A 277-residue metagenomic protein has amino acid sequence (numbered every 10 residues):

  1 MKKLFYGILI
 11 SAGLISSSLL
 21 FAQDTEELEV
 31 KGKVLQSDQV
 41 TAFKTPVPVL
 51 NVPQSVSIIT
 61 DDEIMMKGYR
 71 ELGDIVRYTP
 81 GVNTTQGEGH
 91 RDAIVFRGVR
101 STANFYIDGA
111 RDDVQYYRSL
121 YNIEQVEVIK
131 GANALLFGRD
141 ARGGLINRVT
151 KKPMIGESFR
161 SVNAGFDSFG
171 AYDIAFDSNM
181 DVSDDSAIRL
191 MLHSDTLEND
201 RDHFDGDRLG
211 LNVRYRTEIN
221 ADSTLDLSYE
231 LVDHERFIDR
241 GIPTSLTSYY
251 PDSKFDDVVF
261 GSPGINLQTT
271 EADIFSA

Functional and structural regions predicted by a protein language model:
M1-I8: Bacterial N-terminal signal peptides that target proteins for export
S11-A12: Repetitive helical segments and hydrophobic/amphipathic motifs
E26-E157: Acidic, small-polar-rich N-terminal luminal/periplasmic segments of exported/outer-membrane proteins
I58, M66-R70, F169, G206 (+1 more regions): Soluble non-cytosolic domains of exported or imported proteins
D62, A110, G165, D195-L197 (+1 more regions): Short strand-loop junctions, especially beta-strand C-caps/beta-turns that link beta-sheets to coils or alpha-helices
N122-E124, L135-L211, I219-S223, D273-F275: Outer-membrane beta-barrel translocator/receptor signature
D195-N199, N212-E218, D222-S276: Acidic/polar loop-and-plug regions of large Gram-negative outer-membrane beta-barrel proteins
